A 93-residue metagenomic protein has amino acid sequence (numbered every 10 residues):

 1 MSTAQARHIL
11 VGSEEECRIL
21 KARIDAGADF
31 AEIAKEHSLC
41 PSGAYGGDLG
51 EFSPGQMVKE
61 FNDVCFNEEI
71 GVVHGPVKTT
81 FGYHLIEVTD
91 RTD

Functional and structural regions predicted by a protein language model:
M1-L10, E60-D93: Proteostasis/folding factors centered on peptidyl-prolyl cis-trans isomerases
E16, M57, H84: Short phosphate-engaging motifs
E16-C17, A26-G27, T92: N-terminal targeting/tethering segments
I19-K21, L49-F52, H74-K78, R91: Noncatalytic linker/hinge segments flanking ATPase motor cores
L20-E60: Peptidyl-prolyl cis-trans isomerase
